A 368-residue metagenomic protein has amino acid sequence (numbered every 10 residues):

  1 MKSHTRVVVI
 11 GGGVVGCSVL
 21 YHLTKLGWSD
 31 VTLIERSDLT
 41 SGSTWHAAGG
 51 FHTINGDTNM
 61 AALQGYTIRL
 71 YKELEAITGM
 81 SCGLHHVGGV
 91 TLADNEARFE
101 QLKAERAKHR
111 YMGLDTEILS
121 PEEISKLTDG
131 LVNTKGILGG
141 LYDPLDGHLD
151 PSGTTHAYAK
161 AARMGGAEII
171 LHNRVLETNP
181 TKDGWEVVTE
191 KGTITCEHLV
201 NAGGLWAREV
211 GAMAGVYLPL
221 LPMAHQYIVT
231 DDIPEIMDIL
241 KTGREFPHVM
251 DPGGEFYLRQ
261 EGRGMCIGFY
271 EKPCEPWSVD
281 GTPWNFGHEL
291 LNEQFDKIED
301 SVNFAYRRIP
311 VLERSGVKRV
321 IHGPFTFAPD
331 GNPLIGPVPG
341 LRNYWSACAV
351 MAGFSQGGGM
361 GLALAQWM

Functional and structural regions predicted by a protein language model:
K2-V15, T32: Beta1/beta-strand and adjacent pyrophosphate-binding region of the FAD-binding site in flavoprotein oxidoreductases
S18, T178-N292, D300-V311: Flavin-dependent oxidoreductases
T24-W45: Glycine-rich FAD pyrophosphate-binding loop
G49-L127, G253-L258, G262-G264: Dinucleotide-binding Rossmann-like beta1-alpha1 core, especially the glycine-rich loop that anchors the ADP
A62-G65, L92-Q101, L141-R163, I170 (+5 more regions): Short beta-strand to alpha-helix junction loop
M80-T91, E105, S125-G165, G281-E289 (+1 more regions): Helix-loop-beta segment of a Rossmann-like dinucleotide-binding subdomain
Y142-H198, W206: Helical element adjacent to the flavin cofactor pocket in flavoenzyme catalytic cores
G253, G262, N285-M368: C-terminal catalytic lobe of FAD-dependent flavoproteins
